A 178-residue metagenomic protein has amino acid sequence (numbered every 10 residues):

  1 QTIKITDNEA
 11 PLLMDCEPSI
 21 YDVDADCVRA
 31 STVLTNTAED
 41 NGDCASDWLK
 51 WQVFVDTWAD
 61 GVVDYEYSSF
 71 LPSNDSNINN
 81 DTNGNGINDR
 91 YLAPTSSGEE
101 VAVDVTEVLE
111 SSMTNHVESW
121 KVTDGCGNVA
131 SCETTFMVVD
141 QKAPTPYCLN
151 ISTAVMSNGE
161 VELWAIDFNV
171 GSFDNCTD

Functional and structural regions predicted by a protein language model:
Q1-D178: Proline-threonine-serine-rich low-complexity tracts
